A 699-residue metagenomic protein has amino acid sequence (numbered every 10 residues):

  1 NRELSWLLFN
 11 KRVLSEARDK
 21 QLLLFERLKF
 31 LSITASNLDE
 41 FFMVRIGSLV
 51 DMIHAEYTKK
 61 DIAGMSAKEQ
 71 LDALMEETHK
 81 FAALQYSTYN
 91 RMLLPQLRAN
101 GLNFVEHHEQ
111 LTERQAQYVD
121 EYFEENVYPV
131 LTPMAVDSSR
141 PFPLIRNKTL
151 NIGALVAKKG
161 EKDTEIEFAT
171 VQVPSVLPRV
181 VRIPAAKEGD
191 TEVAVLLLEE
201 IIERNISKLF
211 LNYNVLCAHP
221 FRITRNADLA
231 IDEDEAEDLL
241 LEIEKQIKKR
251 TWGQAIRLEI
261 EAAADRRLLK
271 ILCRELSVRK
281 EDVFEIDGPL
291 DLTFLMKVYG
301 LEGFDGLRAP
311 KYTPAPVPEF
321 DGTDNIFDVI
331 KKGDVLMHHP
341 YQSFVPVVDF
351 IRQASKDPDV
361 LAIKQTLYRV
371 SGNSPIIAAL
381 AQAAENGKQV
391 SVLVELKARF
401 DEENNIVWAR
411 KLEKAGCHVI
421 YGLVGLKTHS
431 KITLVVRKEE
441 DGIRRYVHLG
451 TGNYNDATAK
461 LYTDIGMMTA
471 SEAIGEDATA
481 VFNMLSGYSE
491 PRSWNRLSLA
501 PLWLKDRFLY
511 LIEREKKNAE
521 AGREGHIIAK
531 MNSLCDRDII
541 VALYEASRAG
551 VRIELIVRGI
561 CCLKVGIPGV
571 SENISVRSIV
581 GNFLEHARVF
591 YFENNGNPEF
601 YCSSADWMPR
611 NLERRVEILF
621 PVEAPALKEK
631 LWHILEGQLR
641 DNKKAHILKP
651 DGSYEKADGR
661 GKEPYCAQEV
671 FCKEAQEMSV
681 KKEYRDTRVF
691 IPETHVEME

Functional and structural regions predicted by a protein language model:
N1-I527, E545-A549, C561-E699: N-terminal localization/anchoring segments of enzymes in phospholipid and broader phosphate metabolism
N532: Cofactor-pocket helix-loop regions in the catalytic cores of large enzyme subunits
C535, G559-I560: A generic "binding-loop/recognition-motif" signal
R537-I540, Y544: Glycine/threonine-rich ATP-lid/beta-loop region of ATP-binding domains
R552-I556: Hydrophobic alpha/beta core scaffold segments
